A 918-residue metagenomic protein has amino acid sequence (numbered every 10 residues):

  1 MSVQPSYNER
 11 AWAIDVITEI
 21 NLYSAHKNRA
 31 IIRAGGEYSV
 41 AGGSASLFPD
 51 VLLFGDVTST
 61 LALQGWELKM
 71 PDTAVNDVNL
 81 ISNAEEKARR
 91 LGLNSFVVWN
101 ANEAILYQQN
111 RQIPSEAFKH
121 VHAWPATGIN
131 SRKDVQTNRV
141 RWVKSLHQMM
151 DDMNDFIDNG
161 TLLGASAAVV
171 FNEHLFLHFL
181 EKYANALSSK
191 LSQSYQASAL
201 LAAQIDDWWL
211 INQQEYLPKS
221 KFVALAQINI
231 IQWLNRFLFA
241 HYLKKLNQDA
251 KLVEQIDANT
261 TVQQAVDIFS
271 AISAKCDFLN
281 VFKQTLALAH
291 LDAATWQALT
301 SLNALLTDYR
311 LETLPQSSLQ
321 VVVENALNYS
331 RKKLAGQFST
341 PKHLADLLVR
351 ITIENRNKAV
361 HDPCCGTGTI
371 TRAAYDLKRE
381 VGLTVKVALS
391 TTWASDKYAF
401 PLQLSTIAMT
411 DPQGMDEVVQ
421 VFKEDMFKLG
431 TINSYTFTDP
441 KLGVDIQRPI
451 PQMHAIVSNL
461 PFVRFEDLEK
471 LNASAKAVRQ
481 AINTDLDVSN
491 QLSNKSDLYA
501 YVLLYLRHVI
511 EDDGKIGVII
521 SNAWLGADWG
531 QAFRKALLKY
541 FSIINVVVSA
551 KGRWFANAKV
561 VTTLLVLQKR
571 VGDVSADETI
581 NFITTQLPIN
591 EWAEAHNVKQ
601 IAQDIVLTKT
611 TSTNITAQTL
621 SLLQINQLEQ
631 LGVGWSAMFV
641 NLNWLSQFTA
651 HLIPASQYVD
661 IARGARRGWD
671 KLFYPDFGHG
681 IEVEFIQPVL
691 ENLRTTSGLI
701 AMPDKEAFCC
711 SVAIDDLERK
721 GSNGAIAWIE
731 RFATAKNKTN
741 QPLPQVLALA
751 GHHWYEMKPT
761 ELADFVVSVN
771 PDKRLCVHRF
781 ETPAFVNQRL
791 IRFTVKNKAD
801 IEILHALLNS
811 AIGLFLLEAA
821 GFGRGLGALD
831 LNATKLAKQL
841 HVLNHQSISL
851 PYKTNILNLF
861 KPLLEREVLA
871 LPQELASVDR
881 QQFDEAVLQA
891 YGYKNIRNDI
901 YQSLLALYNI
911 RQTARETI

Functional and structural regions predicted by a protein language model:
M1-V40, S44, T58: Acidic-basic catalytic patches of nuclease active cores, encompassing PD-(D/E)XK and other metal-cofactor nuclease
W12-A13, G35-G43, R310, S318-V546 (+2 more regions): SAM-dependent methyltransferase catalytic region
P49, F54-D56, T60-E85, R89-A289 (+5 more regions): Charged, often flexible domain-edge or linker segments that flank or initiate folded functional domains
F222-D249, S458-N459, A500-Y501, H508 (+3 more regions): P-loop NTPase catalytic cores that bind/hydrolyze ATP
L246, C276-I351, G823, T834: Class I S-adenosyl-L-methionine
E417, I432-V457, P461-F465, F555-I681: Polynucleotide-recognition surfaces of large bacterial nucleic-acid defense/processing enzymes
L628-E629, V633-T854, N858: Polybasic, glycine- and aromatic-enriched phosphate-binding surface used to engage nucleic acids
L836-Y891: Extended amphipathic alpha-helical segments enriched in small hydrophobics
